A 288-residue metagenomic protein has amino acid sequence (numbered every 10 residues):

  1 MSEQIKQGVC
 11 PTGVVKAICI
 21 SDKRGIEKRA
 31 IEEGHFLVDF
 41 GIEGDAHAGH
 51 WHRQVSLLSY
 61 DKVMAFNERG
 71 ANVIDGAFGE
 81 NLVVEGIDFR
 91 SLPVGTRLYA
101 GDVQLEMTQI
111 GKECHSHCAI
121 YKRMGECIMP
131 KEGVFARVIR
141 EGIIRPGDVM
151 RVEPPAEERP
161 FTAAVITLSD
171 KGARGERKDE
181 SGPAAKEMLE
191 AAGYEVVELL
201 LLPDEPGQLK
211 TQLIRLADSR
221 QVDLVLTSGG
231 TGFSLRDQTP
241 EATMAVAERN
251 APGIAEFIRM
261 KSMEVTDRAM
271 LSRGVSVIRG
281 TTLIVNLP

Functional and structural regions predicted by a protein language model:
M1-R159: Metal-cofactor-dependent catalytic cores
V14, F78, E195-V196, Q221: Short loop/turn motifs at secondary-structure junctions
Q104, T162-A164, L283: Residues that mark the start of a beta-strand
E158-D204: Glycine-rich phosphate/diphosphate-binding loop of Rossmann-like nucleotide-binding domains
I166-L168, L224-T231, L283-P288: Short glycine-rich or small-residue beta-strand-to-loop segments that form or flank ligand, phosphate, metal/Fe-S
E190, V196-T227, G232-V246: N-terminal small/polar loop signature for handling phosphorylated ligands or for N-terminal nucleophile
T239-P288: Proline/glycine-rich low-complexity loops and linkers
